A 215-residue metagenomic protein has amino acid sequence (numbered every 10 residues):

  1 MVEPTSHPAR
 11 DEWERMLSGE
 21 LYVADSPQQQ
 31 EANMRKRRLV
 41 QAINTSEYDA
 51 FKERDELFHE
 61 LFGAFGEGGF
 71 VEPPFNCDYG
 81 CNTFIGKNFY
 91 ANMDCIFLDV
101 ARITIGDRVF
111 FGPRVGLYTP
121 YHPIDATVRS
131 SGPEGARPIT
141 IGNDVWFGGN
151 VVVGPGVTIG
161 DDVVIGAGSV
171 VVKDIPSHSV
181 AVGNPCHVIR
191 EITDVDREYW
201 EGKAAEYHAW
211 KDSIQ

Functional and structural regions predicted by a protein language model:
M1-G68, C186-Q215: Terminal amphipathic alpha-helical/low-complexity segments used for targeting or macromolecular assembly
Y48, F75-T158, N184-E201: Flexible, glycine/small-residue-enriched loop-and-beta-strand segment within the central core of proteins
W146, V164, V170, V180-V182: Short-chain dehydrogenase/reductase
G160-V163, P176-H178: Conserved catalytic segment of ABC-fold P-loop ATPases
I175-S177, V182-P185: Acidic, glycine-centered active-site loop in nucleotide-sugar glycosyltransferases
